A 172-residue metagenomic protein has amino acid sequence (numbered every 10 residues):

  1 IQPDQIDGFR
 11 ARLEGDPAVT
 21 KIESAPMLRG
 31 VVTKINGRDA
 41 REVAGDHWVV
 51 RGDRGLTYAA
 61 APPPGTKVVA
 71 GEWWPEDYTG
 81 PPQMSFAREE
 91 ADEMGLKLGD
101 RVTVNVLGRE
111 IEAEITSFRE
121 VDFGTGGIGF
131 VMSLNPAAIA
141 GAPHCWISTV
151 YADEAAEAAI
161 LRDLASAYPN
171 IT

Functional and structural regions predicted by a protein language model:
I1-T172: Alpha-helical transmembrane segments of bacterial inner-membrane membrane proteins
